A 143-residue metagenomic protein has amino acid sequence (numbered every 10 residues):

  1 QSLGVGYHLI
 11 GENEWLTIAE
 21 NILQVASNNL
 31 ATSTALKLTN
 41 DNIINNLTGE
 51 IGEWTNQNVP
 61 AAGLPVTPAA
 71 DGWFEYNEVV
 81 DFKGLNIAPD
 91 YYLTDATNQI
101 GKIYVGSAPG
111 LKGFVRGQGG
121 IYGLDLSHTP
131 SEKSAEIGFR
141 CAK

Functional and structural regions predicted by a protein language model:
Q1-L47, S127-F139: Short aromatic-cysteine micro-motif
I10, V66-K143: Disulfide-stabilized, aromatic/cysteine-rich ligand-recognition loop
W15-L16, E20-Q24, Q57, A108-Q118: Glycine-rich, acidic and aromatic/proline-enriched surface loops and short helix-turn segments that act as binding
N28-T48, T55-L64, G72, F82: Short, well-ordered junction/capping motifs at the entry into regular secondary structure
T48-I51, N56, G138-K143: Extracellular, beta-strand-rich glycan-interacting domains
